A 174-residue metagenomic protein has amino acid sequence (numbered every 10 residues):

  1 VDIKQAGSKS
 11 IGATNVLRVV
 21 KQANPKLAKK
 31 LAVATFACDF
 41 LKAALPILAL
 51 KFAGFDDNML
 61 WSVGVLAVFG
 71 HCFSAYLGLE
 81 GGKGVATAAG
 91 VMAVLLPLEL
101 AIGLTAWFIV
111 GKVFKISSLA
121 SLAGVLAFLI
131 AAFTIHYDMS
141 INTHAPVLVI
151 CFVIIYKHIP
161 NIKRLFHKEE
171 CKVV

Functional and structural regions predicted by a protein language model:
V1-G12, Y76-A89, I116-G124: Short, non-helical or kinked segments that cap or interrupt transmembrane helices
V1-K29, K163-V174: Cytosolic, membrane-interface loops and tails of multi-pass inner-membrane proteins
V1-K4, A34, F114, H158: Alpha-helical transmembrane segments within multi-pass membrane transporters and channels
L17-N24, L50-K51, G70, G84-F114 (+1 more regions): Interfacial segments of multi-pass membrane proteins
A32-A37, L41-A75, L98, W107-F108 (+2 more regions): Nucleotide and nucleotide-moiety/phosphate-recognizing core
F69-C72, K112, L129, V149-H158: Alpha-helical transmembrane segments and their membrane-interface exit regions
E99-A101, S117-V125, D138-I150: Loop-to-transmembrane alpha-helix initiation sites
I141-V174: C-terminal membrane-associated helical module and adjoining short loops/tails
